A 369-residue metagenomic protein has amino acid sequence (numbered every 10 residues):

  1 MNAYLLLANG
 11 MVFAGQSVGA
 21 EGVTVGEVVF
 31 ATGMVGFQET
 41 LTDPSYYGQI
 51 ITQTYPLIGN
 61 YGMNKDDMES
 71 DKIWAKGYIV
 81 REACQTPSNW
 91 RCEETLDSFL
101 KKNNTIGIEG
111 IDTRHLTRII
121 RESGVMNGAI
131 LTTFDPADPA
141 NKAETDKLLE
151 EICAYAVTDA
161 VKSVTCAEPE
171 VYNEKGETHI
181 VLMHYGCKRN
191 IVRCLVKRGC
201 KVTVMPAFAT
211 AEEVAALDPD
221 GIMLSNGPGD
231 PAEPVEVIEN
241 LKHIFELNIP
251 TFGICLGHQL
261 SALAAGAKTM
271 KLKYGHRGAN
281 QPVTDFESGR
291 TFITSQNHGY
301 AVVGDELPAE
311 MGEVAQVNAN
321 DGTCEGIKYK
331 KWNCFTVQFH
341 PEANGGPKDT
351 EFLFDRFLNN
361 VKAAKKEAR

Functional and structural regions predicted by a protein language model:
M1-E212, A216-L217, P231, N344 (+1 more regions): RNA-binding accessory domains that recognize and position tRNA/RNA substrates
S17-V18, Y55, Q296, K328 (+1 more regions): Short clusters of small/polar residues that mark proteolytic maturation junctions
I106, H179, P250-F252, K268 (+1 more regions): Proline-centered loop/turn at the N-terminus of a beta-strand
E174-I180, S288-T291, Y329-C334: Beta-strand-turn-beta hairpins that frame and shape the catalytic cleft of phosphate-ester-processing enzymes
H179-H184, T294-S295, F335-F339: Active-site-proximal beta-strand elements of phosphoester/diester hydrolases
G221, S225-A301, G346-A364: Cysteine-nucleophile active-site neighborhood
R290-K331, R369: Catalytic beta-strand/loop cores that center a nucleophilic Ser/Cys/Thr and support acyl-enzyme chemistry
G326-A368: A glycine-centered loop/beta-turn motif at secondary-structure junctions
